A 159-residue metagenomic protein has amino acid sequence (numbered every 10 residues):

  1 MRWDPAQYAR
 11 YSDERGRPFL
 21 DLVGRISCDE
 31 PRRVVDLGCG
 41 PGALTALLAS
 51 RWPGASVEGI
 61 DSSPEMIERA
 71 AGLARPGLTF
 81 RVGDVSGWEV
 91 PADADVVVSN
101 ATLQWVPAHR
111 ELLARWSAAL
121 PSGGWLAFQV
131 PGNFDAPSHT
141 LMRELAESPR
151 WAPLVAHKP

Functional and structural regions predicted by a protein language model:
M1-G16: Class I SAM-dependent methyltransferase Rossmann-like catalytic core, especially the SAM/SAH-binding loop
E14-R32, L47: Conserved alpha-helix/loop element of class I SAM-dependent methyltransferases that forms part of the SAM/SAH-binding
R33-V35, P41-W88: Class I SAM-dependent methyltransferase SAM/SAH-binding core
E89-V97: A short acidic, Gly/Pro-enriched loop at the edge of an enzyme's catalytic core that lines a small-molecule cofactor
V96-H109, G132: A short SAM/SAH-binding and catalytic strip from SAM-dependent methyltransferases
R110, S122-P159: Conserved catalytic/acceptor-binding region of the Class I
E111-W116: Short, conserved SAM-binding segment of the class I
